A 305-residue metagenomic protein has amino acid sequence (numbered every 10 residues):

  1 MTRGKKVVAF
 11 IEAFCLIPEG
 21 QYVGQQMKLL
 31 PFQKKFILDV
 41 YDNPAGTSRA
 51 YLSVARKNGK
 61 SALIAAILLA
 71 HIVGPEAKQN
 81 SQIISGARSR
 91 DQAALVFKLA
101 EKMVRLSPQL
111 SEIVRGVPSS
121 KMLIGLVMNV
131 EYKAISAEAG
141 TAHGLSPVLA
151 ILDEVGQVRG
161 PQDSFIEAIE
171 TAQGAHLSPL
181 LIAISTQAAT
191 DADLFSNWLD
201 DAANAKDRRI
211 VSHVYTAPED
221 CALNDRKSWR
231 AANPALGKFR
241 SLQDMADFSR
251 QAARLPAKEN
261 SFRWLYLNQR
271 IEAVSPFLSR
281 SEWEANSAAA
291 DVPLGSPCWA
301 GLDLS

Functional and structural regions predicted by a protein language model:
M1-R49, K102-E112, H213-C221, R226-R240 (+2 more regions): N-terminal accessory segments
A45-L68: Walker A/P-loop
N58-K60, H71, D91-A94, Y132 (+6 more regions): Flexible loop/turn segments at secondary-structure boundaries
H71-N80: Post-Walker A helix-loop "phosphate-sensing" segment adjacent to the P-loop in P-loop NTPases
Q79-K102: Conserved Walker A/P-loop ATP-binding site and its immediately adjacent core in helicase/helicase-like ATPase domains
V96-V148: Inter-Walker segment of RecA-like/P-loop motor cores
D153-Q157: Walker B catalytic acidic pair
D163-A300, L304: Non-catalytic, compositionally simple segments
